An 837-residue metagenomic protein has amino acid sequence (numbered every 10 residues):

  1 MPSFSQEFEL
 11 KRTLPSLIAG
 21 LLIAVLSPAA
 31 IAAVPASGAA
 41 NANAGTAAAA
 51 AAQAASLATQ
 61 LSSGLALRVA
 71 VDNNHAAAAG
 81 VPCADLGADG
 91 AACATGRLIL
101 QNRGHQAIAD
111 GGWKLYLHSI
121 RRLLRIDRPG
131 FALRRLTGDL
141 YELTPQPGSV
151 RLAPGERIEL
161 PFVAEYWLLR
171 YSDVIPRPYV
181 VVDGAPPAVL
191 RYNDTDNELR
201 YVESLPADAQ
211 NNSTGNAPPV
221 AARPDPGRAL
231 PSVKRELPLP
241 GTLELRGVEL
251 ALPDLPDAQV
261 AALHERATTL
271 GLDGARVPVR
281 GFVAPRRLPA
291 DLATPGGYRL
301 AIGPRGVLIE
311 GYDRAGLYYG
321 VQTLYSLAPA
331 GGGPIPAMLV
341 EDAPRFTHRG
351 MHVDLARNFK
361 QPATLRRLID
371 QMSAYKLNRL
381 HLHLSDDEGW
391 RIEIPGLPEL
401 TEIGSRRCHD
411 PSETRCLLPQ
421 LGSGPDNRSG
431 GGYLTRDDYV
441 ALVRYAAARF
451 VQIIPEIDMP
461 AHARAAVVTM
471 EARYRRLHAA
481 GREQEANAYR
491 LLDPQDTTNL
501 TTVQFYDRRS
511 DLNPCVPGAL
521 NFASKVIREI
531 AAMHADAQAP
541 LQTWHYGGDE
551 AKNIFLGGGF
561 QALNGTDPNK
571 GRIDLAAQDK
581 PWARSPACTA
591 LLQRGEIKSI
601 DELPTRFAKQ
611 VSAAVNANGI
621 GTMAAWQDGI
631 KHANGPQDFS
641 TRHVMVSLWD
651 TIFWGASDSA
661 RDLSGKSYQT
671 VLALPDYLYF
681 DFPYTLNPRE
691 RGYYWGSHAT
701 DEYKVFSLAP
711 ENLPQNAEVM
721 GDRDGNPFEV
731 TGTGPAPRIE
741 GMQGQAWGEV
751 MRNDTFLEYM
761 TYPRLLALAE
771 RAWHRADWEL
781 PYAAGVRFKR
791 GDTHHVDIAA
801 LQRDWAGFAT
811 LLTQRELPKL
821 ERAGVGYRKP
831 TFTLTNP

Functional and structural regions predicted by a protein language model:
L17-A29: Bacterial N-terminal signal peptides
A33, G45-A51, V174-P176, V180-A315 (+6 more regions): Acidic, contiguous N-terminal accessory segments
V69-V71, A79-A107: Short beta-strand elements of extracellular/lumenal beta-sandwich folds
H105-T137: Short acidic, flexible loop segments centered on an aromatic residue
F131-L168: Intrinsically disordered, low-complexity Pro/Gly/Ser/Thr-rich segments with frequent PxxP/GP/PP motifs and embedded
T294-P295, R299-D511, V516-F522, E529-T543 (+1 more regions): Feature activates predominantly on carbohydrate-active enzymes
L500-Q504, R509-H643, T651: Active-site neighborhood of glycoside hydrolase catalytic domains
T622-P837: Flexible, acidic glycine-rich loops studded with aromatic residues
